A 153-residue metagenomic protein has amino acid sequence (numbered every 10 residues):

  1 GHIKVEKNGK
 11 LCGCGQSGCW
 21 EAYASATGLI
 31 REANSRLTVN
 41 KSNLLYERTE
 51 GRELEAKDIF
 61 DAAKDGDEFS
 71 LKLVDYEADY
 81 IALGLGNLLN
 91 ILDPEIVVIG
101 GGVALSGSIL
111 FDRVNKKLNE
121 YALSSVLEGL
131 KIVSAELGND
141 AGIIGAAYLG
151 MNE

Functional and structural regions predicted by a protein language model:
K4-L11, Q16-E153: ATP-binding/phosphotransfer module of carbohydrate and carboxylate kinases, centering on a glycine-rich
